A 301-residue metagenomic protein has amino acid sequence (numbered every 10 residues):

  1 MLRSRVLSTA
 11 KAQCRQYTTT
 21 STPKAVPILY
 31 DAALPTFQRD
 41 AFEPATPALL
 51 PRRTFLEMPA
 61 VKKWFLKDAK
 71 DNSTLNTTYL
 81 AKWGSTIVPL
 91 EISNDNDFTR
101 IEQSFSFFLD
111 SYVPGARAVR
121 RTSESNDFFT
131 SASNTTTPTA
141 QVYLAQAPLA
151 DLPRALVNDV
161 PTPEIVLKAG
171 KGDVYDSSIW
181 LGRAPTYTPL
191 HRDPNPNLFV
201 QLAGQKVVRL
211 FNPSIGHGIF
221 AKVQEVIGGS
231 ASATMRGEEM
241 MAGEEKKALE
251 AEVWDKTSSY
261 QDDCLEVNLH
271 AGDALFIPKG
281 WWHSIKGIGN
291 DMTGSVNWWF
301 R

Functional and structural regions predicted by a protein language model:
M1-Q13: N-terminal chloroplast transit peptides
C14-F276, S284-R301: N-terminal accessory scaffold of Fe(II)-dependent oxygenases
